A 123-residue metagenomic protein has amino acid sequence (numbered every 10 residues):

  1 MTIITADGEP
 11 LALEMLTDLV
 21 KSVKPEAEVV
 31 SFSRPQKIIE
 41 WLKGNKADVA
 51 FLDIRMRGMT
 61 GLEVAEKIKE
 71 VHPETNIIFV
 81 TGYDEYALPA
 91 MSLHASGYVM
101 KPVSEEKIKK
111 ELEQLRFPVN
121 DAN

Functional and structural regions predicted by a protein language model:
M1-I3: Extreme N-terminal starter segment of soluble prokaryotic enzymes
A6, E28, N76-I77: A generic secondary-structure micro-motif detector that highlights 1-2 residue hydrophobic/ambivalent hotspots embedded
A6-D7, F32, A50: Conserved sequence signature across two-component system core domains
G8, R34, G82: Cofactor-binding loop segments of dinucleotide-utilizing enzymes, especially the Rossmann-like FAD- and NAD(P)+-binding
E9-V30: Two-component/phosphorelay signaling modules centered on CheY-like receiver
S31-E40, G61: Helix N-cap/capping motif at the beta->alpha junctions
W41, A47-A122: CheY-like receiver
